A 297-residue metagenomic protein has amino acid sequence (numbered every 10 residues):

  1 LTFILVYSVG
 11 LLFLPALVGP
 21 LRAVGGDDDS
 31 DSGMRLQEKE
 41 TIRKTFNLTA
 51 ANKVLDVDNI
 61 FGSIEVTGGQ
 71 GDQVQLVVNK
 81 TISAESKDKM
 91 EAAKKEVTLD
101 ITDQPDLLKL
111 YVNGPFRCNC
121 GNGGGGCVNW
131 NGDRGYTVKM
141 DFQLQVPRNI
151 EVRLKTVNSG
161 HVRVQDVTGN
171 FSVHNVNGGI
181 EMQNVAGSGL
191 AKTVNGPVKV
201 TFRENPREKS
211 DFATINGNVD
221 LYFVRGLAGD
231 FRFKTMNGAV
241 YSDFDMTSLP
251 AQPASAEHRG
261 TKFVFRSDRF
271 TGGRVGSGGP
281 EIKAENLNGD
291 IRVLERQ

Functional and structural regions predicted by a protein language model:
L1-Q297: Intrinsically disordered, low-complexity terminal regions
